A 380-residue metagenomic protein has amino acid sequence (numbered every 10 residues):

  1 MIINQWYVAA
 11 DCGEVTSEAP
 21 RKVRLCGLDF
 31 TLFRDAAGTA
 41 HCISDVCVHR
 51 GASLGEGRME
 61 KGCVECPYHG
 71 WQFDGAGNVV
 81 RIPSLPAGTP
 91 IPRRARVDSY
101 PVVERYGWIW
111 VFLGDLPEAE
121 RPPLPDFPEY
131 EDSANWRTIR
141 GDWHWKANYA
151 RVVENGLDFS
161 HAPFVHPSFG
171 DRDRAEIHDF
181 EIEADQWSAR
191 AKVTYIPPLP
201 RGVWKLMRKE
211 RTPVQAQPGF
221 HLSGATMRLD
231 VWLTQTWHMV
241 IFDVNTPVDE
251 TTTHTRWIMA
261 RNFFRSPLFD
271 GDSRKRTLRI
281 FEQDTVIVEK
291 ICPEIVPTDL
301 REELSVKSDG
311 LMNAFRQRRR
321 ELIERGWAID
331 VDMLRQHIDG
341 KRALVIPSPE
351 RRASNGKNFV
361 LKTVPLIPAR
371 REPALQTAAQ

Functional and structural regions predicted by a protein language model:
I2-Q5: Hydrophobic, proline/glycine-rich low-complexity stretches
V8-R137, S348-P349, G356-Q380: Rieske [2Fe-2S] iron-sulfur-binding domain
T39, E120-Q380: C-terminal catalytic domain of Rieske-type non-heme iron oxygenases
